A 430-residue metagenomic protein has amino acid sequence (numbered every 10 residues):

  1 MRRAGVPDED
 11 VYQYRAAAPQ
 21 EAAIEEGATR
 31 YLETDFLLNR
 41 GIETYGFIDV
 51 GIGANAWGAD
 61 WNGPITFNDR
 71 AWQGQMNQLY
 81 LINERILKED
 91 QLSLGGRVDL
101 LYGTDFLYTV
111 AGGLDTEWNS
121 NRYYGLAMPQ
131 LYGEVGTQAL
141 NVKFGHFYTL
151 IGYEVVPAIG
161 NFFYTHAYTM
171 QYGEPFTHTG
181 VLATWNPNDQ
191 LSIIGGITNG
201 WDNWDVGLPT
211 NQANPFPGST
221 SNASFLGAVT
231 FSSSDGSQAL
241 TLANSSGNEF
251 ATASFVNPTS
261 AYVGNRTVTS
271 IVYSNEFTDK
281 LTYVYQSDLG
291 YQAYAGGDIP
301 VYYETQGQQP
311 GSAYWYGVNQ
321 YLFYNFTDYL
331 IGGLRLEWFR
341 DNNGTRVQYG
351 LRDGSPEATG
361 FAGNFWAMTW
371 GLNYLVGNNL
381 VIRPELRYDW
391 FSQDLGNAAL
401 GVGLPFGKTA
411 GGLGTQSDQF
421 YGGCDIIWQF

Functional and structural regions predicted by a protein language model:
M1-G63, F430: N-terminal periplasmic/intermembrane-space "pro-region" immediately following the signal or transit peptide
L37-N39, I86-Q91, G103, T137-L140 (+6 more regions): Outer-membrane beta-barrel channels and translocator barrels
R40, R70-L79, Y124-P129, P175-T179 (+5 more regions): Residues that define the transmembrane beta-barrel architecture of outer-membrane proteins
G46-A54, V98-Y102, F144-H146, G195-N199 (+4 more regions): Transmembrane beta-barrel strands of outer-membrane/channel proteins
W57-Q75, F106-Q130, V135-F231, A239-N257 (+2 more regions): Surface-exposed coil loops of outer-membrane beta-barrel proteins
F67-F106: Glycine- and aromatic-enriched membrane insertion/assembly motifs of diderm outer-membrane and organelle channel
N83-L87, L100, E134-T137, T184-W185 (+6 more regions): Residue-level signature of outer-membrane beta-barrel architecture
T109, E117-N121, S234-F430: Outer-membrane beta-barrel pore domains
